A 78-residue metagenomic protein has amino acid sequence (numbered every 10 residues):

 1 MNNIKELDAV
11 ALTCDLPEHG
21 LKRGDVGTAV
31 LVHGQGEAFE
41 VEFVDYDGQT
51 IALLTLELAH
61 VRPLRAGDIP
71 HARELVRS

Functional and structural regions predicted by a protein language model:
I4-G67: Basic/aromatic-rich interaction segments and small domains that mediate binding to polyanionic partners
A66-S78: Long, low-complexity intrinsically disordered regions
